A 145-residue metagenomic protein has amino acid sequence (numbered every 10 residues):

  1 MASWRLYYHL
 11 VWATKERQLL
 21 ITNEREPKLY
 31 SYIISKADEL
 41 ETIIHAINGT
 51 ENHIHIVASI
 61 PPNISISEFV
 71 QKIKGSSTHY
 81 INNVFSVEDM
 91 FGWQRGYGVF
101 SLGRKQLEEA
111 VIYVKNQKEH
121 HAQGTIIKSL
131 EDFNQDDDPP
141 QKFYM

Functional and structural regions predicted by a protein language model:
M1-M145: Basic nucleic-acid-binding interfaces
